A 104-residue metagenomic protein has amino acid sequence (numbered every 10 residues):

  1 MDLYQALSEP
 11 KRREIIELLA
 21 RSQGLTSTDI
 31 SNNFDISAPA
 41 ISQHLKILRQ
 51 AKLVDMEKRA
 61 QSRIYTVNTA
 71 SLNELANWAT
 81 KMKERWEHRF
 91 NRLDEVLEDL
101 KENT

Functional and structural regions predicted by a protein language model:
D2-A6, P10-S37, S62-N77: N-terminal helix-turn-helix DNA-binding core of bacterial DNA-binding proteins
R12, Q43-H44: Histidine-centered divalent metal-coordination motifs
R21, N73-T104: Amphipathic alpha-helical dimerization/coiled-coil segments that flank or bridge DNA-binding/regulatory modules
N32, Q43, R49-Q50: Alpha-helical residues within the helix-turn-helix
A40: Conserved H-loop
R49-A60, T66: Beta-hairpin "wing" of winged helix-turn-helix
